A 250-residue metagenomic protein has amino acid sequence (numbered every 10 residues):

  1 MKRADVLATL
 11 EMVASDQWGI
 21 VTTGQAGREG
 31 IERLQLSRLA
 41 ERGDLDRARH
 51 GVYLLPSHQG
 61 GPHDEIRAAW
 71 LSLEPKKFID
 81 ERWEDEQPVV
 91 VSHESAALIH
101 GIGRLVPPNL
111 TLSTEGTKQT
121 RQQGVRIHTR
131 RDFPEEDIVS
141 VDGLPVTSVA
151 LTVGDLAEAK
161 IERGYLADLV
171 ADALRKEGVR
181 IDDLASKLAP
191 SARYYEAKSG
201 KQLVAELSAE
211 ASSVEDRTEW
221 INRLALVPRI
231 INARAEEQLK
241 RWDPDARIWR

Functional and structural regions predicted by a protein language model:
K2-S148, D155, A159-R250: Short gly/ser-rich loop at a beta-strand->alpha-helix junction or flexible surface loop bordering the NTP-binding
